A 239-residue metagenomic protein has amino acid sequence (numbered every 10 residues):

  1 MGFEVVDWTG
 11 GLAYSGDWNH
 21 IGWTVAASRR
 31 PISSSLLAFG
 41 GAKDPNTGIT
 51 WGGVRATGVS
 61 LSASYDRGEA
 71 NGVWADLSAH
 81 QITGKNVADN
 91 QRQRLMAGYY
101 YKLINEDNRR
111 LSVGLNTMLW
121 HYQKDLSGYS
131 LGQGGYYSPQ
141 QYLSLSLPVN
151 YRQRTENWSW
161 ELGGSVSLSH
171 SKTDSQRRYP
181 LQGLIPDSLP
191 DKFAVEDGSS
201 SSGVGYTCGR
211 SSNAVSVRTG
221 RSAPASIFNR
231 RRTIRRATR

Functional and structural regions predicted by a protein language model:
M1-R239: Gram-negative and organellar
